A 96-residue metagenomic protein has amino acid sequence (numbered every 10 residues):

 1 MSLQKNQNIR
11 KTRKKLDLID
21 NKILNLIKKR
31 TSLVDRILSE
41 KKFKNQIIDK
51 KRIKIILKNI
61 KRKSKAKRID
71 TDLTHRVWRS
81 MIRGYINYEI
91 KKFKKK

Functional and structural regions predicted by a protein language model:
M1-K96: Domain-level signature for soluble enzymes in the chorismate/prephenate branch of the shikimate pathway
